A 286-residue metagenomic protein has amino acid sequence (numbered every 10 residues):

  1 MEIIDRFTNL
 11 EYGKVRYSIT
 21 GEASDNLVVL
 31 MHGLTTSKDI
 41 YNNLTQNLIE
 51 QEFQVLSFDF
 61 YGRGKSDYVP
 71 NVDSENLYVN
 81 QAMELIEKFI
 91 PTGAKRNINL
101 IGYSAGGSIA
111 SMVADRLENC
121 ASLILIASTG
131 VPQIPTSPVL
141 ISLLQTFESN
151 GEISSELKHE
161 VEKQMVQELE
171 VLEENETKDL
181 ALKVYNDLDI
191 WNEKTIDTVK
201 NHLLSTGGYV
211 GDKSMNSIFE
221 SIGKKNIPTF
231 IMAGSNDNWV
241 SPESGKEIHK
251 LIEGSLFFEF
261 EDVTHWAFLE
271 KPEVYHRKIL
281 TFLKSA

Functional and structural regions predicted by a protein language model:
M1-V29, E50-F53, I90-P91, A121 (+3 more regions): Alpha/beta-hydrolase fold catalytic core
I19-D67: Conserved HGGG/HGGXW glycine-rich cap/lid loop of the alpha/beta-hydrolase fold
F60-I101, A105, R277: Active-site loop/oxyanion-hole signature of alpha/beta-hydrolase fold enzymes
D115, L123-S155: Flexible "cap/lid" loop of the alpha/beta hydrolase fold
I134, S155-G223: Conserved alpha/beta-hydrolase catalytic His-Asp/Glu region
K225, I231-A233: Short beta-strand/loop motif that positions the catalytic acidic residue of the alpha/beta-hydrolase fold
N238-S244: Conserved alpha/beta-hydrolase "acid-adjacent" motif
W239, F260-P272, H276: Catalytic histidine-centered segment of alpha/beta-hydrolase-like enzymes
